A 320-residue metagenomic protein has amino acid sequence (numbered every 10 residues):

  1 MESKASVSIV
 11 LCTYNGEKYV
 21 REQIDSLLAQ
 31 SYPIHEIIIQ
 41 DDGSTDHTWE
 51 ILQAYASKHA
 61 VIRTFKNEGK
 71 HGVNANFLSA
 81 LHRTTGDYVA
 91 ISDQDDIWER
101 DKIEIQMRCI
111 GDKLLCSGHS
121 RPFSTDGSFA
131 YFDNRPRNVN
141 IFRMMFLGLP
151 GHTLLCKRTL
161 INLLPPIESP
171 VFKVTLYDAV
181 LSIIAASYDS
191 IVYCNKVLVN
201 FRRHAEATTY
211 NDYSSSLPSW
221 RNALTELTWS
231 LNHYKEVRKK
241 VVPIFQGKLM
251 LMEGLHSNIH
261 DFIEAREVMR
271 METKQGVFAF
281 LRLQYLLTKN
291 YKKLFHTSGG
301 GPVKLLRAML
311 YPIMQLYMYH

Functional and structural regions predicted by a protein language model:
G16-A29: Short, well-formed alpha-helical segments that are part of the catalytic scaffolds of diverse glycosyltransferases
I34-G43, F65-K66: Short beta-strand/loop segment that forms part of the nucleotide-sugar
D41-E50, G69: A conserved acidic beta->alpha catalytic loop
N67-T84: Glycine-rich, basic loop-to-helix element that forms the pyrophosphate-binding segment of sugar-nucleotide handling
H82, R137-P218: Conserved nucleotide-sugar donor-binding catalytic segment
V89: Short aromatic/hydrophobic "clamp" motif used to bind/position activated sugar donors
D101-A130: Conserved donor NDP-sugar-binding/catalytic core segment of glycosyltransferases
P170-T175, V180, N200-H320: C-terminal subregions of glycosyltransferases and related glycan-biosynthesis enzymes
